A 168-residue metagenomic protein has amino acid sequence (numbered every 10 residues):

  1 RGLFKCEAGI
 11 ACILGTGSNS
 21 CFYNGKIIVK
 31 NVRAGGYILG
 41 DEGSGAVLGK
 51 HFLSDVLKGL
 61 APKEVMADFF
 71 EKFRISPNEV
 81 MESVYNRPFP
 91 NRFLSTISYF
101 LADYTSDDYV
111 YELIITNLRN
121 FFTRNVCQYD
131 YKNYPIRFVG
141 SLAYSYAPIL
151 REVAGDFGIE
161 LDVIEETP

Functional and structural regions predicted by a protein language model:
R1-M66: Phosphate-binding/catalytic loop of phosphoryl-transfer enzymes
L3-F4, A8-I10, L53-P168: ATP-binding/phosphotransfer module of carbohydrate and carboxylate kinases, centering on a glycine-rich
